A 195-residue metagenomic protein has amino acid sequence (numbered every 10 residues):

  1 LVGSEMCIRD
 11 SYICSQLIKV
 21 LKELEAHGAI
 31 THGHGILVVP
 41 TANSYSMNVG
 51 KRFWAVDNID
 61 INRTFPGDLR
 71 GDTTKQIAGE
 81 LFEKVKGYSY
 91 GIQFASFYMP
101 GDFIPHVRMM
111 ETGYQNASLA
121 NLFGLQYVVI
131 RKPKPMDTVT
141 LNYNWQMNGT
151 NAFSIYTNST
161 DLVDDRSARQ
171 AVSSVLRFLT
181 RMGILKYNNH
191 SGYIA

Functional and structural regions predicted by a protein language model:
S4-A195: Structured catalytic-domain cores with a bias toward divalent-metal coordination
